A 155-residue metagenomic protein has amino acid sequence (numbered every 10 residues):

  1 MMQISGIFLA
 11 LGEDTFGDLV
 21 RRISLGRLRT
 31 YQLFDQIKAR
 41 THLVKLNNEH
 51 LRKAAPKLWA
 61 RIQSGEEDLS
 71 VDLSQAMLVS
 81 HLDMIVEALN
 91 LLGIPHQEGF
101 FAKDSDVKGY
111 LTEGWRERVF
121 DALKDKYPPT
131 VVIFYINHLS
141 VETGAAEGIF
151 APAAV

Functional and structural regions predicted by a protein language model:
M1-D35: Short terminal alpha-helical segments
M1-T15, I133-F134, L139-S140, G144-A153: Hydrophobic membrane-targeting and insertion signals
R22-A145: Acidic, low-complexity, intrinsically disordered interaction modules
